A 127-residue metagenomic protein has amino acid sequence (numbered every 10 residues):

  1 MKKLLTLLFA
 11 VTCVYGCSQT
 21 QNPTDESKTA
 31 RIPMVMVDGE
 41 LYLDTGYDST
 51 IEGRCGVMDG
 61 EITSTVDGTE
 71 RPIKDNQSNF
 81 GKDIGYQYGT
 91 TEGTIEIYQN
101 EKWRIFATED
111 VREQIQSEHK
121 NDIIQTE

Functional and structural regions predicted by a protein language model:
M1-L4: Positively charged n-region of N-terminal signal peptides that target proteins for export
L7: Short basic-aromatic helix/loop recognition motifs at nucleic-acid and histone-peptide binding interfaces
C13-G16: C-terminal motif of bacterial Sec signal peptides marking the signal peptidase cleavage site
S18-T20: Bacterial signal peptide processing site
E26-T94: Mature extracytoplasmic domains of secretory-pathway proteins
Y98-E127: C-terminal partner/receptor-binding element of secreted or periplasmic proteins
